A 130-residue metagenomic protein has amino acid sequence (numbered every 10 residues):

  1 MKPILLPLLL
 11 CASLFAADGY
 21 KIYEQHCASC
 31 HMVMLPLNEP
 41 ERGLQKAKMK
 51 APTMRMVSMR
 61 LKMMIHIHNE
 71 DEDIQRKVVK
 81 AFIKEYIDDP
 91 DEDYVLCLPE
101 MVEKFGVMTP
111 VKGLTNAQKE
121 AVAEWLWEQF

Functional and structural regions predicted by a protein language model:
M1-K2: N-terminal hydrophobic targeting signals that begin at the initiator methionine
L5-A16: Hydrophobic h-region of N-terminal signal peptides that target proteins for export in Gram-negative bacteria
L6, K46, E100-G106: Short, functionally important structural connectors and interaction interfaces within domains
A12, K50, K104: Residue-level signal for beta-strand positions within conserved beta-sheet cores that form or flank
A17, P52, G106-T109: Positions in alpha-helical segments
D18, T53, V78, F82: Amphipathic alpha-helical recognition patches that constitute DNA-binding helices
Y20-I74, D89-P99: Periplasmic/extracellular electron-transfer cofactor-ligation site, primarily the c-type cytochrome heme-c attachment
K77-D93, K104-F130: C-terminal capping alpha-helices of c-type cytochrome domains
